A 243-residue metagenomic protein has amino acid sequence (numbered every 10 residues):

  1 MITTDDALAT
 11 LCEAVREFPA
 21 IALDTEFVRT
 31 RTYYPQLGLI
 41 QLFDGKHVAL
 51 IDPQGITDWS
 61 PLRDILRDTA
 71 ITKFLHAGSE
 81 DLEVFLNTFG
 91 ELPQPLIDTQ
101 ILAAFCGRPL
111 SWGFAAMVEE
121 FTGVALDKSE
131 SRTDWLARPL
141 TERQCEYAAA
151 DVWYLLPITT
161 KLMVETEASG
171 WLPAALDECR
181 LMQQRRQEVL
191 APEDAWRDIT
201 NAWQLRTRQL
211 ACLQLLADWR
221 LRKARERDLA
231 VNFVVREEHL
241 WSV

Functional and structural regions predicted by a protein language model:
M1-V243: DEDD superfamily 3′-5′ metal-dependent exonuclease/proofreading module
